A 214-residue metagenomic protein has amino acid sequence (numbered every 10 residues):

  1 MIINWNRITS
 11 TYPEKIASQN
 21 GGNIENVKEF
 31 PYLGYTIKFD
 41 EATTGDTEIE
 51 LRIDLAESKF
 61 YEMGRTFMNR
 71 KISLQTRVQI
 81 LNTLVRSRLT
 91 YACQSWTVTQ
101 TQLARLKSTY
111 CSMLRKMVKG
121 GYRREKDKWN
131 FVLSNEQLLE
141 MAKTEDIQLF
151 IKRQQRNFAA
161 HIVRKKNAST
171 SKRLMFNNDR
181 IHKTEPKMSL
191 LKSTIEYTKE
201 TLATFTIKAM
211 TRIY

Functional and structural regions predicted by a protein language model:
M1-Y214: Short linear motifs embedded in intrinsically disordered, charge-biased segments
